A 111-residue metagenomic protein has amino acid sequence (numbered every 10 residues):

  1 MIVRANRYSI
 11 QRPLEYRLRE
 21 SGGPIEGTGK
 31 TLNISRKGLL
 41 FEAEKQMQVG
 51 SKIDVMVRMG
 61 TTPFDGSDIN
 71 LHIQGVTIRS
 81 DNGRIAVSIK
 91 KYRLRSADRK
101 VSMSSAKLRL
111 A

Functional and structural regions predicted by a protein language model:
M1-A111: Structured alpha-helical
